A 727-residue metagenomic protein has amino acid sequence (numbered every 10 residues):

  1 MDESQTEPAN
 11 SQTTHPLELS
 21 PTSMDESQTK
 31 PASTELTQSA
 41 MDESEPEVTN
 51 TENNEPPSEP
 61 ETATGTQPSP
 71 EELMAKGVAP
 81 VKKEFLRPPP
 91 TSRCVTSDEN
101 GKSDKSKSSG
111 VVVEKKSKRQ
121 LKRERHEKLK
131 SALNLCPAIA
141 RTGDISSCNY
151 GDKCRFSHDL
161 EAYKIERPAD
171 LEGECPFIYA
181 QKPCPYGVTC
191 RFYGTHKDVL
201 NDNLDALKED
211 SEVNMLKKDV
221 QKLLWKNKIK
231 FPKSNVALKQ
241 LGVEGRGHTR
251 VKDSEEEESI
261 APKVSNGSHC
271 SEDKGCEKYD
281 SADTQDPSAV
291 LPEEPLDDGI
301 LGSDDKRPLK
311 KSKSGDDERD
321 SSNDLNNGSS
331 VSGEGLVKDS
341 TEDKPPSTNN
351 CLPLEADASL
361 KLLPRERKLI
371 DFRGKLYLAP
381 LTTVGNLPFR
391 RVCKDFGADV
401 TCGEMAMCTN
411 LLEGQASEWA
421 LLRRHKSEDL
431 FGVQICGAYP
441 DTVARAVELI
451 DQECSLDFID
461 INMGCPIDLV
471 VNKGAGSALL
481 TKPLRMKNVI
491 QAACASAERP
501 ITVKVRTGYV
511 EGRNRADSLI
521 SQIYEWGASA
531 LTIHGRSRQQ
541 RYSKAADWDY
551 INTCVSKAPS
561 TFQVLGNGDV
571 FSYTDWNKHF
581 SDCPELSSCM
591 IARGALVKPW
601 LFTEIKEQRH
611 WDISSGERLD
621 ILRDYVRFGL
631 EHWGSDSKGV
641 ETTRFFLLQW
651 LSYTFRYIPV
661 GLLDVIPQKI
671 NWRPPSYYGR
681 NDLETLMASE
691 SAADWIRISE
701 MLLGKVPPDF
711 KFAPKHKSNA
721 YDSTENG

Functional and structural regions predicted by a protein language model:
D2, E7, E18, D25-E26 (+2 more regions): Cys/His Zn-binding finger modules involved in RNA regulation
R123-K130, V213-N214, K218-T383, R391 (+1 more regions): N-terminal amphipathic alpha-helix/helix-capping segment at the start of soluble metabolic enzymes
P346-E366, V384-E453: Glycine-rich, positively charged N-terminal anion/phosphate-binding segment
G374-P380, T401-G403, D429-I435, D457-I459 (+6 more regions): Hydrophobic faces of well-ordered beta-strands that scaffold small-molecule active sites in alpha/beta enzyme cores
N386-R391, P440-C454, E511-Q522, D549 (+4 more regions): Catalytic cores of alpha/beta
V447-A475, P483-V564: Alpha/beta enzyme core
Q540-S543, D547, V555, K598-S615: C-terminal helical cap(s) of enzyme catalytic domains, especially alpha/beta-barrels
S614-L686: C-terminal accessory regions of radical SAM enzymes
